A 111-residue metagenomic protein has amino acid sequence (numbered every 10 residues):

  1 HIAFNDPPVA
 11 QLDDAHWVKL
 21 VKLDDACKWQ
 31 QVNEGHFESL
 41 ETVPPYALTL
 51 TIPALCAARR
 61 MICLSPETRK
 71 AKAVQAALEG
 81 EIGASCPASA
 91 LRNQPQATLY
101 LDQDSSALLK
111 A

Functional and structural regions predicted by a protein language model:
H1-A111: Conserved phosphate- and dinucleotide-binding cores of soluble alpha/beta proteins, encompassing both enzyme active
